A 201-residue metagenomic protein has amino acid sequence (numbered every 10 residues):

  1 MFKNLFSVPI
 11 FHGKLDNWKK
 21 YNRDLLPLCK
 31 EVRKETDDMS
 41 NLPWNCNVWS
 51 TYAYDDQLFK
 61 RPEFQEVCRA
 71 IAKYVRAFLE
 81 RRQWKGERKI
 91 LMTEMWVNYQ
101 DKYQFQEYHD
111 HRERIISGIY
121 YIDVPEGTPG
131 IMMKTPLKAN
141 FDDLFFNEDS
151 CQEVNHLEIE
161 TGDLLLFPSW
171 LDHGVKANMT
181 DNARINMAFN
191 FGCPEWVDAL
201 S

Functional and structural regions predicted by a protein language model:
M1-E87: Non-heme Fe(II)/2-oxoglutarate
V8, M92, V154, N182-N186: Short edge beta-strand segments in beta-sheet-rich domains
W84-M95, G130: A short coil-to-beta-strand element that immediately follows conserved catalytic motifs
L91-M95, R114-I116, A183: A generic structural signal for short beta-strands and their flanking turns/coil linkers
V97-L166, C193-L200: Catalytic core of non-heme Fe(II) oxygenases with the double-stranded beta-helix
Q106-H109, H173-T180: Short beta-strand His + acidic residue motifs that chelate non-heme Fe in jelly-roll/DSBH and cupin folds
N178-S201: C-terminal/domain-terminus segments
